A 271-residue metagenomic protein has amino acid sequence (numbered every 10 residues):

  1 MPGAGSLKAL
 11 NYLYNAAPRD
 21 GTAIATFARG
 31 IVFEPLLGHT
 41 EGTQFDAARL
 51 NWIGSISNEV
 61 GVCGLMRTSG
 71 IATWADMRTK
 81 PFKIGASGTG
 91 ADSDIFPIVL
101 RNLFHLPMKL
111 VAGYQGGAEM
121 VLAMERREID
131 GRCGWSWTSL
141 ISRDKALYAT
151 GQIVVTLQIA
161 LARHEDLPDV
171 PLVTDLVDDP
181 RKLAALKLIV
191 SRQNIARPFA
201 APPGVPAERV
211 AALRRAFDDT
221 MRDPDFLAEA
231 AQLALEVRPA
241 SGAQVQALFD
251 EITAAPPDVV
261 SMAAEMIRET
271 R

Functional and structural regions predicted by a protein language model:
M1-N11: Early extracytoplasmic/lumenal segment of secretory-pathway proteins
G3-A4, F27-V32, G204, T270: PG/GG-rich flexible active-site loop of Rossmann-like NAD(P)H-dependent oxidoreductases, especially the SDR superfamily
G5, Q115-G116, S241: Short loop/turn segments at beta->alpha junctions
Y12-A23, I31-R127, V173, V177-A184 (+1 more regions): Hinge/capping helix and adjacent helix->loop/strand transition within the periplasmic-binding protein
T26-F27, S87, G113, C133-W135 (+2 more regions): Short beta-strand and adjacent tight-turn residues that come in two discontinuous sequence segments and form the edges
R29-E41, D94-L103, G131-L176: A ligand-binding cleft/hinge motif common to bilobed small-molecule-binding domains
A149-Q152, T156, L176-D178, V205-R271: An extracytoplasmic/periplasmic, membrane-proximal ligand-sensing/linker region
